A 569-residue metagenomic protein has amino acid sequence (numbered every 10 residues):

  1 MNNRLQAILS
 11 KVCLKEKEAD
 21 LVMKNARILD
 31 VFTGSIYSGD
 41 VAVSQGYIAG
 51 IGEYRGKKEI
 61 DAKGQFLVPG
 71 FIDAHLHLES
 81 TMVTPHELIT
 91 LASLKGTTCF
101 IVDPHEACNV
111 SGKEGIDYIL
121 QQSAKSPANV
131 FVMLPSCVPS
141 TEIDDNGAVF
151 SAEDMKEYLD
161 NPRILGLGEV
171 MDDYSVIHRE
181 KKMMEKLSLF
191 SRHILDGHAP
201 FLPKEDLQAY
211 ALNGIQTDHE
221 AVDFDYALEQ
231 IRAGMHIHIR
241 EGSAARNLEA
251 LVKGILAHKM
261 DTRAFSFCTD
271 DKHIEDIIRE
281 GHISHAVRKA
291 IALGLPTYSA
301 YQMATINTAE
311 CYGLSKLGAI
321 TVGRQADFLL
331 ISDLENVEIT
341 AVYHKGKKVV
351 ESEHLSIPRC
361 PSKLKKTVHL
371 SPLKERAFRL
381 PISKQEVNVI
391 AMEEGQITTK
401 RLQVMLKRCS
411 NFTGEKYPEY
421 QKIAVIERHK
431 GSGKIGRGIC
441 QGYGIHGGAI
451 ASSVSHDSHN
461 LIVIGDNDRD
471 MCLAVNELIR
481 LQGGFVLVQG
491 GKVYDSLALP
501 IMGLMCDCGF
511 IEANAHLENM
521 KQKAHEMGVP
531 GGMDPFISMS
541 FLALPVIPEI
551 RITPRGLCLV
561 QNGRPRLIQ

Functional and structural regions predicted by a protein language model:
M1-S44, G52, S93-K95, I278-G294 (+1 more regions): Active-site microenvironment of metallo-dependent hydrolases
N2-V12, I89-I194, A257-H258, V493-L497: Divalent-metal coordination cores built from histidine and acidic residues
V22, G70-I72, V132, F267 (+1 more regions): Residue-level marker for buried hydrophobic side chains located in beta-strands that build the well-ordered beta-sheet
A26, G46, G64, H75 (+9 more regions): Divalent metal-coordination and catalytic microenvironments
Y54-S123, R469: Metal-associated gating/positioning segment near the N- to mid-region
D73-T84, P139-A152, Q216, E220: Active-site mouth loops of central-metabolism enzymes
P104-A107, P135-C137, D172, P200-F201 (+5 more regions): Short, ordered loop/turn segments at secondary-structure junctions
G115, V149-G168, Y174-I239, R246-F267 (+2 more regions): Histidine/acidic residue-rich metal-binding segments in metalloenzymes
